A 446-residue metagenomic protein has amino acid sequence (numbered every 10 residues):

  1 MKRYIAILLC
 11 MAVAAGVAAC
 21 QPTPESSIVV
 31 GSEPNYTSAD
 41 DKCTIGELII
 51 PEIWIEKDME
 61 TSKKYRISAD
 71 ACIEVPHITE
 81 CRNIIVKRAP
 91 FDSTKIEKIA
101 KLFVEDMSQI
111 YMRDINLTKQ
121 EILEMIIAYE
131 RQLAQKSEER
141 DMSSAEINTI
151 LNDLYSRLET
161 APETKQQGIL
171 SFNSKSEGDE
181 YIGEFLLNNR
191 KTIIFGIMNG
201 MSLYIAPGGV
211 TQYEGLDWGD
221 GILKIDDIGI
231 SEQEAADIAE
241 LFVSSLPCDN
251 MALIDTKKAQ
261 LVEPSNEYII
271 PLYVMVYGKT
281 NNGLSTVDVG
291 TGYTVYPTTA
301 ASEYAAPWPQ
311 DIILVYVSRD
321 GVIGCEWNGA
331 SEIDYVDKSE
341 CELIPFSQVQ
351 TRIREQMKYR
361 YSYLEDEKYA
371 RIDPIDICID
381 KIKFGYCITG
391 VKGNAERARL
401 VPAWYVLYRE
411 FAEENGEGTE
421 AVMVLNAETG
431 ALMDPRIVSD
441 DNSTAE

Functional and structural regions predicted by a protein language model:
K2-C10: Sec-dependent signal peptide recognition, specifically the positively charged N-region followed immediately by
A15-A19: C-terminal motif of bacterial Sec signal peptides marking the signal peptidase cleavage site
C20-Y304, D440-A445: Preferential activation on post-signal-peptide N-terminal prodomains/segments of secreted or lumenal proteins
D92, S231, I344-P345, N426: Helix N-cap and loop-to-helix transition residues
R190-K191, M198-M201, V315-I323, R399-V401 (+1 more regions): Short, solvent-exposed coil/turn segments at beta-strand boundaries
A236-E414: Segments that shape or occlude catalytic/ligand-binding pockets
V391-A403, R409-E446: C-terminal soluble interaction/assembly domains
